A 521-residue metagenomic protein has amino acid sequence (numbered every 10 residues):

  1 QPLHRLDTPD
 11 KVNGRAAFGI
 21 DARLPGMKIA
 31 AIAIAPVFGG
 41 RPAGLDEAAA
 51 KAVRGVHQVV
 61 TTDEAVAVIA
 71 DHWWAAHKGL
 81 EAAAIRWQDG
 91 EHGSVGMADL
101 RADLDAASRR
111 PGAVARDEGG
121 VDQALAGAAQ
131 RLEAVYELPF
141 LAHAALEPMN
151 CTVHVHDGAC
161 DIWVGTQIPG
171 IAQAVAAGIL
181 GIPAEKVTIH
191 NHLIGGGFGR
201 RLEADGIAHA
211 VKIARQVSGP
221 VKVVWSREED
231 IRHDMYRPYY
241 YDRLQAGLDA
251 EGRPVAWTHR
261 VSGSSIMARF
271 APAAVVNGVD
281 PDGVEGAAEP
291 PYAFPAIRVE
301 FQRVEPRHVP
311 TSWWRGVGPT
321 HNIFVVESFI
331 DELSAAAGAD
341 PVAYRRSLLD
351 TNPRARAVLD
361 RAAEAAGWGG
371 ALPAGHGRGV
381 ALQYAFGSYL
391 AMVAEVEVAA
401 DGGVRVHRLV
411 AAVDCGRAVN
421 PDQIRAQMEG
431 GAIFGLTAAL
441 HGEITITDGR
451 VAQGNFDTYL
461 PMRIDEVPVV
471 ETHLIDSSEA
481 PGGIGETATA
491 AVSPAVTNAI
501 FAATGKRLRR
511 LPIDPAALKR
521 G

Functional and structural regions predicted by a protein language model:
Q1-G521: Cofactor-binding beta-sheet edge motifs in enzyme active sites
